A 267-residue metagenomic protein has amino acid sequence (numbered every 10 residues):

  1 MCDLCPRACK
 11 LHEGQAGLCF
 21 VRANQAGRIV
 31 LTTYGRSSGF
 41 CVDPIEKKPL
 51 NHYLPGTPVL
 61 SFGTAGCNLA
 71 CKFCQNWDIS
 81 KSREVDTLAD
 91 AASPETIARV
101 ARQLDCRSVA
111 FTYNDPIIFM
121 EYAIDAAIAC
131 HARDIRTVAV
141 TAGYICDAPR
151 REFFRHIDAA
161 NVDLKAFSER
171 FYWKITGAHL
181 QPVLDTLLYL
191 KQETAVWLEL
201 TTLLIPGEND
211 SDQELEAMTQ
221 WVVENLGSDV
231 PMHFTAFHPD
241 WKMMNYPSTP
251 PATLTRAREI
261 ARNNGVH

Functional and structural regions predicted by a protein language model:
M1-C2, P6-T64, W77-K81: N-terminal [4Fe-4S]-dependent radical SAM core
E46-L50, L69, A89-A101: Short, charged beta->alpha transition segments
G66-N68, P116: Short glycine-enriched loops at secondary-structure junctions
C71-Q75: The canonical Cys-X-X-Cys-His
I79-D90, A132: A short alpha->loop->secondary-structure connector
A91-T249: Conserved AdoMet/S-adenosylmethionine-binding subsite of the radical SAM
T253: Substrate-binding and catalytic surfaces of secreted/luminal carbohydrate-active proteins
R256-H267: Short, intrinsically disordered, charge-balanced linker/junction segments flanking boundaries in proteins
